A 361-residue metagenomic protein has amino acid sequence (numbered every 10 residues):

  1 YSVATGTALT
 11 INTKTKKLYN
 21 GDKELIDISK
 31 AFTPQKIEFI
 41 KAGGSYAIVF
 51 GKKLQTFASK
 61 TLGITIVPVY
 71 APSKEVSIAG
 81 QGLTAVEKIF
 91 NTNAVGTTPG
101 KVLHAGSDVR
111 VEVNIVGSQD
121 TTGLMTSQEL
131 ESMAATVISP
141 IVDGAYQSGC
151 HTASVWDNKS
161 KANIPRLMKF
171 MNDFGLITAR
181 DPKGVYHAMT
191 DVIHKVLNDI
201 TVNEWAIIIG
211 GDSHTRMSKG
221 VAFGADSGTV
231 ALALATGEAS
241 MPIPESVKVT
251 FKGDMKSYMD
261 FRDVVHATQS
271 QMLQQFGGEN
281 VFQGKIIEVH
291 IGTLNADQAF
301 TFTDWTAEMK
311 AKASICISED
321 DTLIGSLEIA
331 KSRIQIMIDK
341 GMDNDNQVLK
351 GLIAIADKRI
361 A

Functional and structural regions predicted by a protein language model:
Y1-A361: Fe-S-dependent hydro-lyases/dehydratases of central metabolism
